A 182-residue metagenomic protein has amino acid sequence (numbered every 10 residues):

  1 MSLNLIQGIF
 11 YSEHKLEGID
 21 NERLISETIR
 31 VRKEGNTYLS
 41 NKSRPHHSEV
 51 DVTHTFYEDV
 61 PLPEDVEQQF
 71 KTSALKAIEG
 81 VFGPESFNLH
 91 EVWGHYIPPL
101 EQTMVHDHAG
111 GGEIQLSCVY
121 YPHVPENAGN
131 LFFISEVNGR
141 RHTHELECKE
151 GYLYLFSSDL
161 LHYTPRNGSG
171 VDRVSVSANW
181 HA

Functional and structural regions predicted by a protein language model:
M1-E85: Non-heme Fe(II)/2-oxoglutarate
E22, E27-N41, P63, F133 (+3 more regions): UBC/E2-like fold recognition across ubiquitin and ubiquitin-like conjugation systems, capturing catalytically active
S86-P165, V171-V174, A182: Catalytic core of non-heme Fe(II) oxygenases with the double-stranded beta-helix
